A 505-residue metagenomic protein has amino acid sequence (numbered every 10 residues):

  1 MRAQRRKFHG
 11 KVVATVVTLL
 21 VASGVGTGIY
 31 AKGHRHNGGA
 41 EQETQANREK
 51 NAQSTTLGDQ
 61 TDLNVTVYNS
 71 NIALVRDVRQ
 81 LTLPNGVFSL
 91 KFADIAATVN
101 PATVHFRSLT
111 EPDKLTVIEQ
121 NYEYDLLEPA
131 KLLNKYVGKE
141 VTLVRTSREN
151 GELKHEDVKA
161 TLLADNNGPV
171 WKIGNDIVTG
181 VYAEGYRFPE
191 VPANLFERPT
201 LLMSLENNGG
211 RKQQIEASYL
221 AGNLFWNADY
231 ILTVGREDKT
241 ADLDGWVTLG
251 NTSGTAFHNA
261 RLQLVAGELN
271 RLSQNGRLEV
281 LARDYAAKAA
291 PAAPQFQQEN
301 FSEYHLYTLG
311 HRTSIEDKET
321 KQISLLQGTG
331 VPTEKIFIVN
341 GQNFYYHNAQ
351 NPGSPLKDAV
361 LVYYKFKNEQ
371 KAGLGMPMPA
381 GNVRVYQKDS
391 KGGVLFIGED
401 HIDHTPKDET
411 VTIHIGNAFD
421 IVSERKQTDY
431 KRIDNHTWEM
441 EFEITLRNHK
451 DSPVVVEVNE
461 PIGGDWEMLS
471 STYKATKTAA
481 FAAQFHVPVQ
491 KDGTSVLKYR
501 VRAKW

Functional and structural regions predicted by a protein language model:
R2-L20, G24-W505: Long, intrinsically disordered, low-complexity accessory segments associated with secretion and vesicular trafficking
